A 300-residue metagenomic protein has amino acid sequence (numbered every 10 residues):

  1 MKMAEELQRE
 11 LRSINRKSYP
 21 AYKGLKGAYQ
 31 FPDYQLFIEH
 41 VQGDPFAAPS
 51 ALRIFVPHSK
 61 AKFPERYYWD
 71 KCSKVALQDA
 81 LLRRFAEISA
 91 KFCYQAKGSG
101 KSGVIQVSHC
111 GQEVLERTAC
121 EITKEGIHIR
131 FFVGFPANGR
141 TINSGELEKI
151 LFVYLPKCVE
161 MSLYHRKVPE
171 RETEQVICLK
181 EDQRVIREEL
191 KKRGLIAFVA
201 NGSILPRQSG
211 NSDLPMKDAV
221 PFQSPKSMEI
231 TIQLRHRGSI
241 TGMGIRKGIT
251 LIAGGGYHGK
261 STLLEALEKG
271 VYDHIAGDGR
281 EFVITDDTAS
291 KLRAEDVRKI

Functional and structural regions predicted by a protein language model:
M1-G194, L205: N-terminal accessory targeting/assembly segments
F63-P64, G139-I142, P206-S209, A253-G255 (+2 more regions): Short helix/loop capping segments that flank catalytic or ligand/cofactor-binding pockets
A80, Y154, L263-G270: Alpha-helical scaffold elements adjacent to nucleotide-binding pockets in ATP/GTP-utilizing enzyme cores
C110, L115, E181-R184, E188 (+5 more regions): Intrinsically disordered, low-complexity regulatory segments
F135, A200-G202, I232-G238, I249: Short, flexible loop/turn elements at secondary-structure junctions
P206-T241, I284-I300: N-terminal pre-Walker A segment at the start of P-loop NTPase domains
I240-E268: Glycine-rich phosphate-binding P-loop
K269-R280: Post-Walker A helix-loop "phosphate-sensing" segment adjacent to the P-loop in P-loop NTPases
